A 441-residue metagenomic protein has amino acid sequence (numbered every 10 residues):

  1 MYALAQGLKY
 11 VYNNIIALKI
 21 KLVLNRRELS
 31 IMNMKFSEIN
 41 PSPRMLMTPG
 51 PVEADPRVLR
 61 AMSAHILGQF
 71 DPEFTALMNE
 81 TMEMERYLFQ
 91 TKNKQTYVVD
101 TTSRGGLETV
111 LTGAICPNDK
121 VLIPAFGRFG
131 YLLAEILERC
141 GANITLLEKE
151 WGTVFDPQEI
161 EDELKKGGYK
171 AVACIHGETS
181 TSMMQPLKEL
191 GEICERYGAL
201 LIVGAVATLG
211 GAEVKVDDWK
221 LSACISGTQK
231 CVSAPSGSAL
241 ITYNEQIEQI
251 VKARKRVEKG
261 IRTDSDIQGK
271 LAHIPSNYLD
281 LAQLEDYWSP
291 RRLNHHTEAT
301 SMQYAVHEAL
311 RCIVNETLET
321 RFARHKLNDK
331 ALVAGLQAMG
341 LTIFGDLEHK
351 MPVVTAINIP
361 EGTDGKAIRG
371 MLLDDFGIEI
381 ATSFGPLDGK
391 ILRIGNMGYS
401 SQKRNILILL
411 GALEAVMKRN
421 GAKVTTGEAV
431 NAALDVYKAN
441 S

Functional and structural regions predicted by a protein language model:
M32-P72: N-terminal "arm"/small-domain region of PLP-dependent enzymes with the aminotransferase-like
E53-A54, V232-A334, A338, N440-S441: Active-site C-terminal subdomain of aminotransferase-like
A61-T109, R128, L132-E138: Conserved N-terminal alpha-helix of the aminotransferase class I/II PLP-enzyme fold
I115-Y131: Conserved PLP-anchoring active-site segment centered on the Schiff-base-forming lysine
F155-G210, A223, C231: Active-site phosphate-binding strand-loop segment of PLP-dependent enzymes
D217-Q229: Conserved active-site segment immediately N-terminal to the catalytic lysine that forms the internal aldimine
T342-D375: Conserved PLP-binding catalytic core of the aspartate aminotransferase-like
P386, K390-S441: PLP-dependent enzyme catalytic core of the Aspartate aminotransferase-like
